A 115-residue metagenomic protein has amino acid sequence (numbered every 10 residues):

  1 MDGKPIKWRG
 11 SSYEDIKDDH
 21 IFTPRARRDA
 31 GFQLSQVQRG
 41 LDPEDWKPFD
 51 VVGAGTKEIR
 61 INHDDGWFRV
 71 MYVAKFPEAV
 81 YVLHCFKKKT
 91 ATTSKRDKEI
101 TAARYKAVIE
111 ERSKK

Functional and structural regions predicted by a protein language model:
M1-W67, F76-A79, K87-K115: Basic, Lys/Arg-enriched alpha-helical interface segments
V70: Portal/gating segments that form or line small-molecule/metal binding sites
V73: Catalytic DNA-binding helix-loop module of base-excision-repair DNA glycosylases/AP lyases
L83: ATP-dependent carboxylate-activation loops
